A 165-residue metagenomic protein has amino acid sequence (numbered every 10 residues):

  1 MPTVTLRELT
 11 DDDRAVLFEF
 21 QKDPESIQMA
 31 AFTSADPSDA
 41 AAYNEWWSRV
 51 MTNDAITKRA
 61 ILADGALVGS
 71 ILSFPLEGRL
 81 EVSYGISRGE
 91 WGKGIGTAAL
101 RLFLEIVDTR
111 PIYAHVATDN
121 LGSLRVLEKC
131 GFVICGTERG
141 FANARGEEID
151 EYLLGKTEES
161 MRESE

Functional and structural regions predicted by a protein language model:
M1-P24, K58-E165: Acyl-donor (CoA/ACP) binding surface of acyl/acetyltransferases
E25-W47: Conserved GNAT-fold acetyl-CoA-binding loop/helix
W47-S48, L124: Short amphipathic alpha-helical segments and helix-helix/interface helices
R49-D54: Short loop/turn motifs at secondary-structure junctions and domain boundaries
